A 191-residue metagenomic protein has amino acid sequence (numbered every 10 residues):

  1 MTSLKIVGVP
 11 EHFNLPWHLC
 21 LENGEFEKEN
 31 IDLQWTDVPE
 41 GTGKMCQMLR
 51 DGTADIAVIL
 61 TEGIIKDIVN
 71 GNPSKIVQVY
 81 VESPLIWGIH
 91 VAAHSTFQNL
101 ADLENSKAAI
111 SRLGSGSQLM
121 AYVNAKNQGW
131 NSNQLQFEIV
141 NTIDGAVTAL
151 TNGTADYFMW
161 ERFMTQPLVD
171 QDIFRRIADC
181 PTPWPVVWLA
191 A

Functional and structural regions predicted by a protein language model:
T2-W130, F137-V140, D156-F163, R175-P181: Short, glycine-/small- and polar/acidic-enriched structural segments that line small-molecule recognition paths
G145-A191: Pocket-lining segment of extracytoplasmic ligand-binding domains
